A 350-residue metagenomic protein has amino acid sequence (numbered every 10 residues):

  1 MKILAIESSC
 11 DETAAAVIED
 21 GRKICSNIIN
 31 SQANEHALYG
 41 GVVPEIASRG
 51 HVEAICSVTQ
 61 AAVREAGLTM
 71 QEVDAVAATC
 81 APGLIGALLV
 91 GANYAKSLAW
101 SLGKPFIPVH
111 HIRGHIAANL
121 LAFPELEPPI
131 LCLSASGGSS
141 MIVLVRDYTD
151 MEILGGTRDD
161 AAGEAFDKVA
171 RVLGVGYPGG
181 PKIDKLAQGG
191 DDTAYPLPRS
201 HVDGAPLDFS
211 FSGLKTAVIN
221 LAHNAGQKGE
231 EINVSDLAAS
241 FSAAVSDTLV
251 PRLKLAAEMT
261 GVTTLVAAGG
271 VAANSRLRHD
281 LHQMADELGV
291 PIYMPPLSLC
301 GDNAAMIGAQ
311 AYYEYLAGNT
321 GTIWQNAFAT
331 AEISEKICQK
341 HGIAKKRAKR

Functional and structural regions predicted by a protein language model:
M1, V109-I130, Q310: Conserved phosphate-binding catalytic cores of ATP/NTP-utilizing and phosphoryl-transfer enzymes
K2-P82, H111, H115: N-terminal beta-alpha supersecondary unit
T13-E19, C132, S140-L144: Short beta-strand scaffold segments in enzyme catalytic cores
A78-L102, L121, S275-M284: Short Gly/Thr/Asp-enriched flexible loops that form oxyanion-binding sites at enzyme active sites
P108-V109, H282-I307: Conserved phosphate-binding/catalytic loops in two-lobed NTP-binding clefts
P124, D147-D191, K215-A225: Glycine-rich phosphate-binding loop plus the immediately following alpha-helix
K185-L265, N274-L288, Y315-G318, E335-R350: A contiguous, well-structured pocket-lining segment that forms one wall/lid of small-molecule binding clefts in soluble
P295-S334: Glycine-rich phosphate-binding/hydrolytic loop that grips phosphoryl groups
